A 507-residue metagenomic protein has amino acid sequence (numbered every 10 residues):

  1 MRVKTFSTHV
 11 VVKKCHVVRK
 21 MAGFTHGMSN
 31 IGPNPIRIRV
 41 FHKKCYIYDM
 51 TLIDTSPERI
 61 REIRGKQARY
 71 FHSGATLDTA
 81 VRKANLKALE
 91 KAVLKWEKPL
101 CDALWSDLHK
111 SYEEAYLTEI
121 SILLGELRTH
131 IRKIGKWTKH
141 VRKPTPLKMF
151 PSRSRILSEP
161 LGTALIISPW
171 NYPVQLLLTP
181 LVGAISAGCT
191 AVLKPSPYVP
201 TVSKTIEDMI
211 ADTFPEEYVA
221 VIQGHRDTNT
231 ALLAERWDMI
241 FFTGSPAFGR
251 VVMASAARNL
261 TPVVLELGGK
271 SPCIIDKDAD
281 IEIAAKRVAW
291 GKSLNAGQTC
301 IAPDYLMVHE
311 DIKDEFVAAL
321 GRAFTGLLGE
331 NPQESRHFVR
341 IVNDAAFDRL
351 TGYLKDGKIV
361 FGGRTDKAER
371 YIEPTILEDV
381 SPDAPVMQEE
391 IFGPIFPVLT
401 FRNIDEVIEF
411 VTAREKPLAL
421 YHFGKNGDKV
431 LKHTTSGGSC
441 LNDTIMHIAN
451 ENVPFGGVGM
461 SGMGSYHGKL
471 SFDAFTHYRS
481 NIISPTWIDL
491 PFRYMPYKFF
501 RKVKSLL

Functional and structural regions predicted by a protein language model:
T5, K14, K20-M21, N34 (+1 more regions): Polybasic, lysine-rich low-complexity intrinsically disordered segments
G23, N30, R37, H42-I47: Short, positively charged and aromatic/hydrophobic N-terminal segments
Y46-R155: N-terminal Rossmann-like NAD(P)+-binding subdomain of aldehyde/semialdehyde dehydrogenases
T51-D54, F214, A247-S381, L441: ALDH superfamily catalytic-core signature
T51-L52, D78, I274, Y371-L507: Conserved C-terminal structural/oligomerization subdomain of aldehyde/semialdehyde dehydrogenase
R82, L127, G188, V219 (+7 more regions): Residue-level signal for inorganic ion chemistry
L147-I283: Rossmann-like NAD(P) dinucleotide-binding subdomain of oxidoreductase/dehydrogenase enzymes
